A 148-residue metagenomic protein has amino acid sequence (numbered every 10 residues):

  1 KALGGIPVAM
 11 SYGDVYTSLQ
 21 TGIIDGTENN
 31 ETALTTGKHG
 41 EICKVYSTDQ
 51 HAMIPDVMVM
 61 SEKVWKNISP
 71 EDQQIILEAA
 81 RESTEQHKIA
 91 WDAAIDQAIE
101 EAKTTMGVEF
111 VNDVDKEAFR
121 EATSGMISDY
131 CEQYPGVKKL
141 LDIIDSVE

Functional and structural regions predicted by a protein language model:
K1-E148: N-terminal secretory/targeting leader peptides
